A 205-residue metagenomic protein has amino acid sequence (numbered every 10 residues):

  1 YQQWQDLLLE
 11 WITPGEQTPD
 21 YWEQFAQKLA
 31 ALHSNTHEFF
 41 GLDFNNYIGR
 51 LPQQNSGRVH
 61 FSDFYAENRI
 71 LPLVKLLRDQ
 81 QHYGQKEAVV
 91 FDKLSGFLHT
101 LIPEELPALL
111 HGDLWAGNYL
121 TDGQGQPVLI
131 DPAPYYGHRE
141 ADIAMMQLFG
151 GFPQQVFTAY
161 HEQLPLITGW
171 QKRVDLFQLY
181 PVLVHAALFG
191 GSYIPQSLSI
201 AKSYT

Functional and structural regions predicted by a protein language model:
Y1-D63: ATP-binding pocket architecture of kinase catalytic cores
Q2-Q5, I12-G15, W115-A116, A133-Y136 (+1 more regions): Short, solvent-exposed loop/turn segments at secondary-structure junctions
L8, Y180-A187: Conserved PLP-binding active-site segment of the aspartate aminotransferase-like
W22-F25, E87, F91, S197: Hydrophobic packing residues in well-ordered alpha-helices of helical domains and bundles
K28-L32, S199-Y204: C-terminal alpha-helix
S34-E38, I70, P103, P165 (+2 more regions): Generic structural signal for secondary-structure transition and capping sites
H37-L109: An alpha-helical support segment within catalytic cores of ATP-dependent transferases
F61-A66, K75, L106-L109, A116 (+4 more regions): Active-site Asp-x-Gly
